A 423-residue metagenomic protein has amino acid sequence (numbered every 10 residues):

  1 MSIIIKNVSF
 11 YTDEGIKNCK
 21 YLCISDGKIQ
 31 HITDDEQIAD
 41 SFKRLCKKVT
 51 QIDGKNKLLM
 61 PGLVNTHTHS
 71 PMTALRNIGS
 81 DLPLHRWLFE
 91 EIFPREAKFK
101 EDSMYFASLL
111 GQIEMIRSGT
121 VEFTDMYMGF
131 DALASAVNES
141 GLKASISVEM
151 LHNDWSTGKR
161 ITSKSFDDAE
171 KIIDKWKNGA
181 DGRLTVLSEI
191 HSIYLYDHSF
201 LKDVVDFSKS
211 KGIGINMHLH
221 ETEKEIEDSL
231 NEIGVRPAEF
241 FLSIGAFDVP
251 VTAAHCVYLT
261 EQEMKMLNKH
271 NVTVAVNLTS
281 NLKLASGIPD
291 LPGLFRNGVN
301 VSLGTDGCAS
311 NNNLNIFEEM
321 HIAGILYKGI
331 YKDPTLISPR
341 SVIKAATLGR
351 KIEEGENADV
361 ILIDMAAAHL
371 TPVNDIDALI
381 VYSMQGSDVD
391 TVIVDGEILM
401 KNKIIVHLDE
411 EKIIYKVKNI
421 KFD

Functional and structural regions predicted by a protein language model:
M1-K20, I24-D26, Q30, D35 (+2 more regions): Active-site microenvironment of metallo-dependent hydrolases
I3-I5, F42-W87, L109, I113-R117: Replace "His-x-His-based motif
V8, L22, G27, N56 (+14 more regions): Divalent metal-coordination and catalytic microenvironments
A74-F106, S145-T162, F166, E223-P250 (+2 more regions): Active-site gating loops and adjacent loop-to-helix segments of metal-dependent hydrolytic enzymes
R76-L142, F166-G179, V417-D423: Alpha-helical scaffold segments that flank or form the walls of functional sites
L133-V257: Metal-coordinating catalytic core of metallo-dependent amide/deamination hydrolases
G141-K143, V205-G214, A246-V249, M266-A275 (+2 more regions): Glycine-enriched alpha-helix->loop->beta-strand junction motifs that scaffold or abut catalytic
S243-P250, P292-A367, S383-M384, I393: His/Asp/Glu-enriched, well-ordered alpha-helical/loop segment that forms or immediately abuts the divalent-metal
